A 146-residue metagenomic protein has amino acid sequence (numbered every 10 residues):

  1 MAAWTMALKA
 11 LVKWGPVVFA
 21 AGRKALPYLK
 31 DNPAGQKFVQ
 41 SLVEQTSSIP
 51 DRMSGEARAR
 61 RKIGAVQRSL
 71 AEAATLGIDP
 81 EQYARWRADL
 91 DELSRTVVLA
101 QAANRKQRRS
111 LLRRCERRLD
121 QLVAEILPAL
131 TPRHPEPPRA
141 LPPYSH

Functional and structural regions predicted by a protein language model:
M1-T46: Short, cationic, amphipathic peptide segments
V43, S47, D51-H146: Long, helix-rich, hydrophobic modules that act as membrane-proximal anchors or helical bundle/coiled-coil regulators
